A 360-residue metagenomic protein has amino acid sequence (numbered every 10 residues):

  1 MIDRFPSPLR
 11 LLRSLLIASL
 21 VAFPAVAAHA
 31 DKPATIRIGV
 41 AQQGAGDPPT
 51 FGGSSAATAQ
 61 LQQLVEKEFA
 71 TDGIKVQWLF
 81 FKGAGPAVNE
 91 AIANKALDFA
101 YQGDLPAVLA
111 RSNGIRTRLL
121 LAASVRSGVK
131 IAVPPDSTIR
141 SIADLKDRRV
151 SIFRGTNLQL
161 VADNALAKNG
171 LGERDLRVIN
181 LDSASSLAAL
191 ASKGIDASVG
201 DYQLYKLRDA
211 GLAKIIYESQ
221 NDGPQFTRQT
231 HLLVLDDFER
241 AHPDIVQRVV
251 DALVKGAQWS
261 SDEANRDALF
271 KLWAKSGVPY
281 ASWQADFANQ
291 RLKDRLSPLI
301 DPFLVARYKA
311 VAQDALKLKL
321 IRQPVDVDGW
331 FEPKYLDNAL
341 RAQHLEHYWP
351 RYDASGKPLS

Functional and structural regions predicted by a protein language model:
K32-A56, I74-F80, D147-S151, R177-I179: Short, well-ordered beta-strand elements
G44-G46, T50, A241-P324: Secondary-structure end/capping motifs
A45-V76, S112-N113, R307: Short, polar/charged alpha-helical segment
W78-E90, G103, L171, L176-A191: Short helix-initiation/N-cap motifs at beta->coil->alpha
Y101-N113, D163-N164, K168, I195-I215 (+2 more regions): A ligand-binding cleft/hinge motif common to bilobed small-molecule-binding domains
P134-R149, R240-D244: Flexible hinge/capping segments at coil-to-helix
I179, S185-G277: Pocket-lining segment of extracytoplasmic ligand-binding domains
Q313-S360: Conserved C-terminal helix/tail region of periplasmic/extracytoplasmic solute-binding proteins
